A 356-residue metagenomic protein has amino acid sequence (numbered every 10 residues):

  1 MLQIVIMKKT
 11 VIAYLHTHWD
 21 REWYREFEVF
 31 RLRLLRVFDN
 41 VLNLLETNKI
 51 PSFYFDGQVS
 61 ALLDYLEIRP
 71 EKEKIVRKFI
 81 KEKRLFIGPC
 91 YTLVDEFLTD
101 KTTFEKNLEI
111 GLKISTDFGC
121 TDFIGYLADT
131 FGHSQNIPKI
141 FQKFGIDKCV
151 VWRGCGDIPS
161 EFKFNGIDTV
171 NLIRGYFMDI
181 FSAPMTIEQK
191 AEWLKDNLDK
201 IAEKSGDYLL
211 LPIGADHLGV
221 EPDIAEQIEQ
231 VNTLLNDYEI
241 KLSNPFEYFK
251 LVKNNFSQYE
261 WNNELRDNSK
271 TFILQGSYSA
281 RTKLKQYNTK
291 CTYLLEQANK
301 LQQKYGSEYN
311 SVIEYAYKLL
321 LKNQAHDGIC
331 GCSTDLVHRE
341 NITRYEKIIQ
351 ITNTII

Functional and structural regions predicted by a protein language model:
I6-I356: Catalytic-domain carbohydrate-binding cleft regions of carbohydrate-active enzymes
